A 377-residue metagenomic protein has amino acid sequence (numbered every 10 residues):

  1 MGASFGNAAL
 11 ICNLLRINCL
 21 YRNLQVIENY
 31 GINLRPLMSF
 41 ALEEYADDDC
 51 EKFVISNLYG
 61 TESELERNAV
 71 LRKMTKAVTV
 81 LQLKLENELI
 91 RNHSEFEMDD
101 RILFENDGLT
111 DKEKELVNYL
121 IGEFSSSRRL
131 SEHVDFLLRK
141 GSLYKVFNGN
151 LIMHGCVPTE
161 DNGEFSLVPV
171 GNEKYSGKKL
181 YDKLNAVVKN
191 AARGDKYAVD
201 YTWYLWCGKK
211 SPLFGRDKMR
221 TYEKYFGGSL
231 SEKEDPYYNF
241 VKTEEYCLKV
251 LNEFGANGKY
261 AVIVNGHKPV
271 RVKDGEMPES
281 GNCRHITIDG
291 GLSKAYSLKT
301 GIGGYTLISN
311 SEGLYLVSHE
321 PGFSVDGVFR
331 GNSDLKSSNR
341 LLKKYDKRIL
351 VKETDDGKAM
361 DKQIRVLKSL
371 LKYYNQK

Functional and structural regions predicted by a protein language model:
M1-K377: Feature recognizes metal-dependent phosphohydrolase scaffolds
